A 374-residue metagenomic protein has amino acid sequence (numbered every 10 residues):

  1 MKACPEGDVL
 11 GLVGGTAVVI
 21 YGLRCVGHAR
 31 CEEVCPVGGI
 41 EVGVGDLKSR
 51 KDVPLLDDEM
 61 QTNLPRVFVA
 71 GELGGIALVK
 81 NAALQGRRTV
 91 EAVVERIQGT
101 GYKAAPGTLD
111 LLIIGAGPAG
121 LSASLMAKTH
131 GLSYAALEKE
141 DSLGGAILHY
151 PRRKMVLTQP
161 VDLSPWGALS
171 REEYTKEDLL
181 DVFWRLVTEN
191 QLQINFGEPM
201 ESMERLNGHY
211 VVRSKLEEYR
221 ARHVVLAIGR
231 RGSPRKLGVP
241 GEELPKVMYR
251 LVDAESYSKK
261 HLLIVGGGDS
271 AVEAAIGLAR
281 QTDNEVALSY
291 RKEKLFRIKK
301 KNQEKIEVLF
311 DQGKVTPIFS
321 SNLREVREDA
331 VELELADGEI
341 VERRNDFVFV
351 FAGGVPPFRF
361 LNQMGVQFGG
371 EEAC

Functional and structural regions predicted by a protein language model:
M1-T16, R30-D46: Iron-sulfur cluster-binding cysteine motifs and their immediate structural context in ferredoxin-like electron-transfer
A3, L47-F68: FAD-binding beta-loop-beta segment adjacent to the flavin cofactor pocket
E6-D8, G39-V53, E217, V224-L251 (+1 more regions): Glycine-rich beta-alpha-beta "Rossmann" dinucleotide-binding loop(s) and their flanking helix/strand
V13, K154-V161, E173-A221, S233 (+1 more regions): A Rossmann-like FAD-binding core segment of flavoenzymes
G14-C25: Short linker/helix segments within small regulatory modules
G27, V69, I194-F196, L226 (+1 more regions): A structural signal for the hydrophobic beta-strands that form the central parallel beta-sheet of Rossmann-like
V37, E59-A135, E140, R250-L295 (+5 more regions): Rossmann-like dinucleotide/flavin-binding elements
K139-E177: Active-site-adjacent segment of FAD-dependent monooxygenases/related oxidoreductases
